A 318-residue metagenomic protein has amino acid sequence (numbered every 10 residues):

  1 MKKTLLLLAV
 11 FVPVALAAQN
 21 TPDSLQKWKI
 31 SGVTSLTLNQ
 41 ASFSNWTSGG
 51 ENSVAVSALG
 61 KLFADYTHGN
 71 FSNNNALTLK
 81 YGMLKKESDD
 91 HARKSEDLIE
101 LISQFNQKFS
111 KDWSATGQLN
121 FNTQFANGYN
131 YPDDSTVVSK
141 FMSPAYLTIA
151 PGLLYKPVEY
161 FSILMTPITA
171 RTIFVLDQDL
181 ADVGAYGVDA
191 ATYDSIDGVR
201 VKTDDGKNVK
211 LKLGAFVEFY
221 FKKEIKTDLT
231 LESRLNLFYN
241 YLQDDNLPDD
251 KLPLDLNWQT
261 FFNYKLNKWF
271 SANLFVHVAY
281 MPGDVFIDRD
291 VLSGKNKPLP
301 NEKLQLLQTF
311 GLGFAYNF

Functional and structural regions predicted by a protein language model:
M1-S24: Bacterial Sec-dependent N-terminal signal peptides
S24-Q40, F71-N73: Transmembrane beta-strand segments of Gram-negative outer membrane beta-barrel proteins
G32, L36-L38, A58-Y66, L101-Q107 (+7 more regions): Residues on the lipid-exposed face of transmembrane beta-strands in outer-membrane beta-barrel proteins
L36-S42, H68-N70, L79-K85, F121-N127 (+4 more regions): Transmembrane beta-strands of outer-membrane beta-barrel pores
N45-G50, K85-H91, D134-S139, V199-K207 (+2 more regions): Extracellular loop and loop/strand-boundary signature of outer-membrane beta-barrel proteins
F71-N73, D112-A115, Y160-I163, D228-L231 (+1 more regions): Repeated loop/turn-to-beta-strand initiation elements of outer-membrane beta-barrel proteins
K94-G214, P298-L299: Outer-membrane pore/translocation modules
L304-F318: Outer-membrane beta-barrel "beta-signal"
